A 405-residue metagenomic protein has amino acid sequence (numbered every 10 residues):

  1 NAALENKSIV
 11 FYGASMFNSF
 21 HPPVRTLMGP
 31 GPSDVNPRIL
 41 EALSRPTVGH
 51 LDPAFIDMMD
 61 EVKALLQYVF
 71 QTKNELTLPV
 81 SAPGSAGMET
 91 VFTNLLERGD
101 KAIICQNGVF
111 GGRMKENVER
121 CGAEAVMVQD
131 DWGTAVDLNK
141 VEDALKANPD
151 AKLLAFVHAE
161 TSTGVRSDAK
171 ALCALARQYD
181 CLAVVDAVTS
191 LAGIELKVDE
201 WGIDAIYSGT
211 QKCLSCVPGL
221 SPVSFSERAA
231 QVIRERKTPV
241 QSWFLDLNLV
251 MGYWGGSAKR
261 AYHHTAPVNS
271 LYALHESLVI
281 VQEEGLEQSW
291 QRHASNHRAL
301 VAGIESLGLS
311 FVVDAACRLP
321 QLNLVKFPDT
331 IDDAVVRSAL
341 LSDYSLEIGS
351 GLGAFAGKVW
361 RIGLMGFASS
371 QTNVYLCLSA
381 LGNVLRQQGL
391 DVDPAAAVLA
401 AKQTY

Functional and structural regions predicted by a protein language model:
G13, A354, K358-Y405: PLP-dependent enzyme catalytic core of the Aspartate aminotransferase-like
V24-S81, S85: A glycine-/small-polar-enriched, mobile loop at the entrance of the PLP active site in fold-type I
D34-V35, Q211-A302, S306: Active-site C-terminal subdomain of aminotransferase-like
E75-I103, N107, G111-K115: Conserved beta-loop-alpha segment that forms the PLP phosphate-binding cup at the N-terminus of a helix
V136-A192, A205, C213: Active-site phosphate-binding strand-loop segment of PLP-dependent enzymes
D199-Q211: Conserved active-site segment immediately N-terminal to the catalytic lysine that forms the internal aldimine
S310-D343: Conserved PLP-binding catalytic core of the aspartate aminotransferase-like
